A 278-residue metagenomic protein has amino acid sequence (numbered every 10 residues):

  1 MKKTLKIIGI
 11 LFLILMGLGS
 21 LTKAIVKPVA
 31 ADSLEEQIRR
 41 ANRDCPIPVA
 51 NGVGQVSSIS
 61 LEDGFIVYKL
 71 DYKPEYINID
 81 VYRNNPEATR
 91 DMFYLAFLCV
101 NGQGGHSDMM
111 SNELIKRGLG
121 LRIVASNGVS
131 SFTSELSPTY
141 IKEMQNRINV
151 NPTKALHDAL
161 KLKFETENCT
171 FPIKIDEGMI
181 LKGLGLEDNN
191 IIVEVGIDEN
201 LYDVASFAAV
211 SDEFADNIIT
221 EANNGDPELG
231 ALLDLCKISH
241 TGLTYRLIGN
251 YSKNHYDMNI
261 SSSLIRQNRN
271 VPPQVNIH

Functional and structural regions predicted by a protein language model:
M1-T4: Positively charged n-region of N-terminal signal peptides that target proteins for export
I7-K23: Hydrophobic membrane-insertion alpha-helices, especially the h-region of bacterial N-terminal signal peptides
A24-F65, K73-I77, R147-E187, N200: N-proximal, solvent-exposed amphipathic alpha-helical segments enriched in charged/polar residues
P48-S60, C99-G128, I173-G185, N224-Y251: Short glycine-rich, low-complexity/disordered patches
S60-M110, K182-L235: Mature extracytoplasmic domains of secretory-pathway proteins
R117-K154, H240-H278: C-terminal partner/receptor-binding element of secreted or periplasmic proteins
